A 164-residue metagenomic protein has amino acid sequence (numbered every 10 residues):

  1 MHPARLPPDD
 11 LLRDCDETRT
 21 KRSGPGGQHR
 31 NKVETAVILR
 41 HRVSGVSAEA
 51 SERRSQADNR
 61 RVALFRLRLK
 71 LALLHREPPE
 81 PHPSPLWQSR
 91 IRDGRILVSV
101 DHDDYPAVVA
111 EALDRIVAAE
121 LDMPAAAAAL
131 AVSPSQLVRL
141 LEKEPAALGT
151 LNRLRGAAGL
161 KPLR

Functional and structural regions predicted by a protein language model:
M1-D114, A118-E120, L130, E144 (+2 more regions): Ribosome-associated translation termination/rescue signal centered on the conserved GGQ peptidyl-tRNA hydrolysis loop
M123: Generic structural marker for isolated residues within well-ordered, non-membrane alpha-helices of soluble domains
A126-A127: The alpha-helix within a helix-turn-helix
Q136-V138: Helix-turn-helix DNA-binding helix
